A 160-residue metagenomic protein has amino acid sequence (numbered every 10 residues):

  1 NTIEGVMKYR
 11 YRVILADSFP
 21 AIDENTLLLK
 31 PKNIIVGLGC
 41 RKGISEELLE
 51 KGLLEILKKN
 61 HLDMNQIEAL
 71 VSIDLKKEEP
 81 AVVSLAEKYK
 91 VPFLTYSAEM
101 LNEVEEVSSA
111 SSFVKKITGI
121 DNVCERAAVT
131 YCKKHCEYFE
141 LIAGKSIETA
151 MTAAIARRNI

Functional and structural regions predicted by a protein language model:
N1-K77, A81, A156-R158: Conserved mixed alpha/beta catalytic, RNA-binding, or beta-rich assembly cores of soluble enzyme, regulatory
I14-L15, L94-S97, E140-G144, I155: General beta-strand structural signal in soluble alpha/beta enzymes
S45, E78-A81, E103-E106, A150-M151: Short active-site-adjacent structural elements
E50, L54, V83, V123-T130: Predominant activation on well-ordered alpha-helical scaffold segments within soluble catalytic domains
V82-N122: Long, charge-dense
E106-A150: Internal helix-turn-beta structural module
I147-I160: Charge-patterned, long linear interaction tracts outside catalytic cores
